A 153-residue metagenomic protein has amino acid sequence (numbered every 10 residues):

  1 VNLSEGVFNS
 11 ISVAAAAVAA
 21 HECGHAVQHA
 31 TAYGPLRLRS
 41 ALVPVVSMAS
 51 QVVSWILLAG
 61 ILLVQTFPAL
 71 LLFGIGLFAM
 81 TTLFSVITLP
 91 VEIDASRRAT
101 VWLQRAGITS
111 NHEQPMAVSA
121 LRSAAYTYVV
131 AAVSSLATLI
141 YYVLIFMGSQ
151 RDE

Functional and structural regions predicted by a protein language model:
V1-A49, L83-E153: Polar-ligand-bearing catalytic/cofactor-coordination segments of membrane-embedded or membrane-tethered inner-membrane
L42-F67, W102: Post-HExxH zinc-binding segment in Zn-dependent metallohydrolases
V64-P68, Q150-E153: Membrane-helix interface segments in multi-pass membrane proteins
T66-G76: Hydrophobic alpha-helical transmembrane segments
G74-S85: Alpha-helical transmembrane segments
